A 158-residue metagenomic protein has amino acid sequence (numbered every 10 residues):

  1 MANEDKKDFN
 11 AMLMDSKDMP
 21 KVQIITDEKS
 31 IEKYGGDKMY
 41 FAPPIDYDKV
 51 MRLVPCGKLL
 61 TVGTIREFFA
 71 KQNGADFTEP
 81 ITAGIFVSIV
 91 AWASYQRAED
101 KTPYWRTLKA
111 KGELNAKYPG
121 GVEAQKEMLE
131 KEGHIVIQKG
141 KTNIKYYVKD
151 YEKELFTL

Functional and structural regions predicted by a protein language model:
A2-L158: Nucleic acid-binding interface residues in structured DNA/RNA-binding domains, emphasizing the DNA-engaging scaffolds
